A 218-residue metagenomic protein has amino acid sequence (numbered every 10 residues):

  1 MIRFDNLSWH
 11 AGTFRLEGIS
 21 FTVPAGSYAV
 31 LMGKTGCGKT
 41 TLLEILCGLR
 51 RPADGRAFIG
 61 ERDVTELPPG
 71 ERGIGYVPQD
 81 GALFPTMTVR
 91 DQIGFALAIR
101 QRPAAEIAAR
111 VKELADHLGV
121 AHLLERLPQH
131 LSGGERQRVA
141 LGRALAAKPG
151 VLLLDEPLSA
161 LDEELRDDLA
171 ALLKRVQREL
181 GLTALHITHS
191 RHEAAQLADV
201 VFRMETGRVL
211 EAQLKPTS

Functional and structural regions predicted by a protein language model:
C47: Helix-to-loop junction immediately C-terminal to a conserved catalytic motif
D63, A105-L123, K174-R175: Conserved ABC ATPase "signature" region
D63-Y76, I99, A104-A108: ABC ATPase NBD coupling module
L127-L131, E135: Conserved ABC ATPase signature
A146-G150: A short, proline-enriched helix->beta-strand linker immediately N-terminal to the Walker B motif in ABC-type P-loop
L152-E156: Catalytic Walker B motif of ABC-type/P-loop ATPase nucleotide-binding domains
G181-I187: Conserved H-loop
